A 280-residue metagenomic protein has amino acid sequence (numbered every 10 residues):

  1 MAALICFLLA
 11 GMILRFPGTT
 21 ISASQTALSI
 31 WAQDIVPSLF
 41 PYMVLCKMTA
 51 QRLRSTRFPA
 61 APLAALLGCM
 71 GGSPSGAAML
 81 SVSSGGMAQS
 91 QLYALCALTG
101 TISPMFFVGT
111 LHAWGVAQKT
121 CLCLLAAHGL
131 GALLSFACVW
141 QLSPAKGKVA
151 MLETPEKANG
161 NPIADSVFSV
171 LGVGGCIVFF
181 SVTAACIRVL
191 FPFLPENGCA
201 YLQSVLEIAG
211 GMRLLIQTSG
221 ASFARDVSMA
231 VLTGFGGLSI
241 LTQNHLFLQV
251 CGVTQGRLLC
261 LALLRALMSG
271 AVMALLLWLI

Functional and structural regions predicted by a protein language model:
L4-F40, V44, L122-L194, A271: Selected transmembrane alpha-helices and immediately adjacent juxtamembrane segments of polytopic inner-membrane
F7-L8, D34-F40, G100-P104, P155 (+2 more regions): Small-residue-rich segments of transmembrane alpha-helices in multi-pass membrane proteins, especially helix faces
T26, I30, C123-L124, C199-S204 (+4 more regions): Pore-lining and gate-forming transmembrane alpha-helices of multi-pass membrane transport proteins
L39-P59: Juxtamembrane transmembrane-helix boundary signature
F58-G115, L202-T218, R225-Q249: Alpha-helical membrane segments and immediately flanking helix-loop junctions that form or couple to the substrate/ion
G86-W140, L248-A271: Membrane-core helix-loop-helix motifs of multi-pass transport proteins
I163-T233: Transmembrane helical segments that form the transport core of multi-pass membrane transport proteins
V272-I280: Juxtamembrane boundary at the C-terminal end of a transmembrane helix
